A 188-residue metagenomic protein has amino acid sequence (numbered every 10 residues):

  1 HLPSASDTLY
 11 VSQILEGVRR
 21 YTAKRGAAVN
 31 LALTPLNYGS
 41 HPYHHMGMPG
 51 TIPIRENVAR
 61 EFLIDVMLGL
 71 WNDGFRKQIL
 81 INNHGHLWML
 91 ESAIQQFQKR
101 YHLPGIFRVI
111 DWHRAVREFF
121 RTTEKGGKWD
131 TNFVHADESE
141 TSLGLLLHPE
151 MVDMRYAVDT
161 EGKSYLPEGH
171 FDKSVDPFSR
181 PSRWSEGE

Functional and structural regions predicted by a protein language model:
H1-K77, N83-E188: Extended, histidine- and acidic-residue-enriched regions that form the cofactor-binding/catalytic faces
